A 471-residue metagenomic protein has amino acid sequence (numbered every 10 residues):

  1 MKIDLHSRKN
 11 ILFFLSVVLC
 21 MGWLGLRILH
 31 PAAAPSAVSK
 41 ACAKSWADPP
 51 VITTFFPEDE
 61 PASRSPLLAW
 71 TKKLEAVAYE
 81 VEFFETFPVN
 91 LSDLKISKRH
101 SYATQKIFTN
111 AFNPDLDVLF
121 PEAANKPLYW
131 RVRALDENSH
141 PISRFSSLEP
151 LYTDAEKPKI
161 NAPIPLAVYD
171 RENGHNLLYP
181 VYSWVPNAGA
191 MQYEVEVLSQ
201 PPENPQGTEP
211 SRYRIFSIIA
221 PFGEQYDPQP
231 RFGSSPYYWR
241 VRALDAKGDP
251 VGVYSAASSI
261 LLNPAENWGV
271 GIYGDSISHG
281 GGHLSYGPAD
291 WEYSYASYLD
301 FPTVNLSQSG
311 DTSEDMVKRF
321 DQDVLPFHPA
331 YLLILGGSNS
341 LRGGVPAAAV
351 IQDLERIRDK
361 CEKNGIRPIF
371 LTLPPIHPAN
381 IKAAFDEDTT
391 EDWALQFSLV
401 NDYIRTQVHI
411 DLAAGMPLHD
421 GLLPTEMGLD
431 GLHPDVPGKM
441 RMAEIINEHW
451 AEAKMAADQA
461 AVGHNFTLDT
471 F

Functional and structural regions predicted by a protein language model:
S65-E75, L178-G189: Conserved aromatic anchor
E82-N125, V197-F232: Recognizes extended acidic, P/S/T-rich segments that occur within or adjacent to Ig-like beta-sandwich modules
E137-E156, A246-L262: Extracellular fibronectin type III
W239, M316, V408, P424-F471: Histidine-centered active-site loop/cap adjacent to the catalytic His in serine esterases/O-acetyl transfer systems
D249-S309, R319-H328: Serine-esterase "nucleophile elbow" of acetyl-processing enzymes
S285-Y286, A296, E314-D353, P374-P378: Oxyanion-hole/transition-state-stabilizing segment in secreted/luminal serine hydrolases and related acyltransferases
P378-A414: Substrate-gating cap/lid alpha-helix
